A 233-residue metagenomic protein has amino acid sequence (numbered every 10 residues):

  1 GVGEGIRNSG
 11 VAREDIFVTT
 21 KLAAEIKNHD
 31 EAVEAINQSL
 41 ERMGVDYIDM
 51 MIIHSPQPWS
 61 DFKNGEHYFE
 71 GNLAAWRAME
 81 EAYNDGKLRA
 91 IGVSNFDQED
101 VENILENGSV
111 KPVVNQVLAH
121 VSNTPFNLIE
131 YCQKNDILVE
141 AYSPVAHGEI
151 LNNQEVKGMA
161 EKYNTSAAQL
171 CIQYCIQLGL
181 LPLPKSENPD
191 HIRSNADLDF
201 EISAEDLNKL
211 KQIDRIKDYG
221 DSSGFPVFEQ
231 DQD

Functional and structural regions predicted by a protein language model:
G1-I16, A74, A78, A146 (+1 more regions): N-terminal binding-site loop/beta-alpha segment at the start of enzyme catalytic domains that lines or forms
G3, R7, V33, N37-L40 (+3 more regions): Solvent-exposed, non-membrane alpha-helical residues enriched in polar/charged side chains
G3-R13, L40-G44, L105-G108, I129-N135: Acidic (Asp/Glu)-rich catalytic clusters
R13-I26, Y47-P56, A119: A short, structured active-site edge motif that brings together acidic residues
L22-H29, K63-G65: Active-site mouth loops of central-metabolism enzymes
N28-M43, E99-V101, N123-T124: Short, acidic/polar
A32-I53, E81-D85: CE4/NodB-like, metal-dependent polysaccharide N-deacetylase domain that modifies extracellular/periplasmic N-acetylated
P58-D233: Beta/alpha (TIM)-barrel catalytic core signal, keyed to glycine-rich beta->alpha loops juxtaposed to Asp/Glu that bind
